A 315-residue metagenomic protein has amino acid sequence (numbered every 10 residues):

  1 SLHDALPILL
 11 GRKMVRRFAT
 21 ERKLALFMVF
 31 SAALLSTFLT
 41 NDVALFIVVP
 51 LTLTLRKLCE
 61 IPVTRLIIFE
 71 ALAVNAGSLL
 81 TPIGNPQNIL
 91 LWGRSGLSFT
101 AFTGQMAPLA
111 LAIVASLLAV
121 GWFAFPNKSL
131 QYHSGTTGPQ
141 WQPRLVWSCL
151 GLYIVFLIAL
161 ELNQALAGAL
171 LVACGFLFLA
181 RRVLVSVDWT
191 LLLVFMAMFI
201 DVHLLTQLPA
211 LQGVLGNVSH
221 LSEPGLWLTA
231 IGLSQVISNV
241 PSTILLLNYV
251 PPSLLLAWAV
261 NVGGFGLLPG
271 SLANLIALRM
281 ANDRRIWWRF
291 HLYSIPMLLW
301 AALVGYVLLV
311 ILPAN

Functional and structural regions predicted by a protein language model:
L2-L6: Short, small-residue-biased leader/transition segments that mark boundaries at the very start of proteins
G11, G151-P251: Transmembrane helical segments that form the transport core of multi-pass membrane transport proteins
M14-V29, L58-L66, P143-W147, G216-L228 (+1 more regions): Membrane-interfacial loop-to-helix junctions in multi-pass transporters
A19-F30, A71-T81, Q140-Y153, L192-L208 (+3 more regions): Small-residue-rich segments of transmembrane alpha-helices in multi-pass membrane proteins, especially helix faces
M28-L79, I244-W258, R285-W287, A314: Hydrophobic transmembrane alpha-helices that form the pore/transport pathway of multi-pass ion and small-solute
S31-T40, L72-I83, A159, L228-S242 (+1 more regions): Transmembrane alpha-helix interface/packing and boundary motifs in multi-pass membrane proteins, characterized by
T103-V114, L228-N315: C-terminal transmembrane helix pair
V114-C174: Long, contiguous bundles of hydrophobic transmembrane helices that form the permeation core of multi-pass
